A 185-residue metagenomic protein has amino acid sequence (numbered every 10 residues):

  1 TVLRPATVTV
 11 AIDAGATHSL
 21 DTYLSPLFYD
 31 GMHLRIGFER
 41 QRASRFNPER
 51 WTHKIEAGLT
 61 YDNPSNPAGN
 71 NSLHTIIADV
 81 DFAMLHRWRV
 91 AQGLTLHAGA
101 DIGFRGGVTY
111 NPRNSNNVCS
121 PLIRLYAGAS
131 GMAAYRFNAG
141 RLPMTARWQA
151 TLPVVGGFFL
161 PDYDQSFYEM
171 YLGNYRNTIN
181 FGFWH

Functional and structural regions predicted by a protein language model:
T1-P64: Short glycine/proline- and aromatic-enriched beta-strand/turn motifs that initiate or cap beta-hairpins
R4-V10, N47-I55, Q92-A100, G140-W148: Outer-envelope beta-barrel architecture signal
A14-L20, A57-S65, I102-Y110, Y135 (+1 more regions): Transmembrane beta-strands of outer-membrane beta-barrel pores
L20-F28, N63-S72, N114-S120, F181-W184: Extracellular loop and loop/strand-boundary signature of outer-membrane beta-barrel proteins
F28-I36, W51, S72-V80, L94 (+2 more regions): Residues that define the transmembrane beta-barrel architecture of outer-membrane proteins
I36-S44, V80-H86, A100, A127-Y135 (+2 more regions): Residues on the lipid-exposed face of transmembrane beta-strands in outer-membrane beta-barrel proteins
Y61-V108, C119: Hydrophobic/aromatic-rich structural module bridging two neighboring secondary-structure elements via a short loop
N116-H185: Outer-membrane beta-barrel transmembrane domain signature
